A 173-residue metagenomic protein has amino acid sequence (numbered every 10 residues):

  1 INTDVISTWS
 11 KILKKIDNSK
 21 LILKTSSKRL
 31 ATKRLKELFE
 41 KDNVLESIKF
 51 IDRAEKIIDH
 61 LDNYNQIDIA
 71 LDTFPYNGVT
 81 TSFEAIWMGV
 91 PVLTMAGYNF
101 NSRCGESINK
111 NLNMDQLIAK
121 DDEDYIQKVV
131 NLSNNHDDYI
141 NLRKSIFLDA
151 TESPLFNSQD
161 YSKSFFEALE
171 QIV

Functional and structural regions predicted by a protein language model:
I1-K56, N63: Conserved catalytic-core segment of nucleotide-activated headgroup transferases in glycan assembly
I1-T3, R29-T32, I57-H60, G78-T81 (+2 more regions): Flexible loop/turn segments at secondary-structure boundaries
Y64, T73-S158: Catalytic binding pocket for nucleotide-activated donors in carbohydrate/polymer assembly enzymes
I67: An anion/phosphate-binding loop that grips the pyrophosphate of nucleotide cofactors and donors
N157-V173: C-terminal alpha-helical cap of glycosyltransferases
